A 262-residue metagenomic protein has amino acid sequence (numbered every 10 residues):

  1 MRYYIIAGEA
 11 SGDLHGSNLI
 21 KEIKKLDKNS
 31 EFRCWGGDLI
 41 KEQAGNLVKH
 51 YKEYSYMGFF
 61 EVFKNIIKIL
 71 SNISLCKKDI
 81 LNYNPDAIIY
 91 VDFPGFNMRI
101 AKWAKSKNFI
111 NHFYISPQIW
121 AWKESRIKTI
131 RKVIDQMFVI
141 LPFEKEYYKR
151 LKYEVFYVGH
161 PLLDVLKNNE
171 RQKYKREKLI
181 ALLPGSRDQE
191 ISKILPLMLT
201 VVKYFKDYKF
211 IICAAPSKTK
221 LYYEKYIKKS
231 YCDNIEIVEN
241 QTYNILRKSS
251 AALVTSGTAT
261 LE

Functional and structural regions predicted by a protein language model:
Y3-K173, A181-L195, Y204-F205, A215-S217: Active-site and donor-binding regions of nucleotide-sugar-utilizing enzymes
F32, V155, F210, I235-I237: Generic structural signal for residues in well-ordered beta-strands
R150, Y222-K225: Short alpha-helix adjacent to the SAM-binding motif of class I
E177: Phosphate-coordination loops involved in phosphoryl transfer and adenosine-cofactor binding
M198: Conserved phosphate-handling catalytic cores of large alpha/beta enzymes
F210-L221: Glycosyltransferase donor-sugar binding loop
E224-Q241: Nucleotide-activated donor-binding/catalytic signature segment of Leloir-type glycosyltransferases, i.e., the conserved
E239-E262: A donor-sugar binding/catalytic signature common to diverse glycosyltransferases and related nucleotide-sugar
